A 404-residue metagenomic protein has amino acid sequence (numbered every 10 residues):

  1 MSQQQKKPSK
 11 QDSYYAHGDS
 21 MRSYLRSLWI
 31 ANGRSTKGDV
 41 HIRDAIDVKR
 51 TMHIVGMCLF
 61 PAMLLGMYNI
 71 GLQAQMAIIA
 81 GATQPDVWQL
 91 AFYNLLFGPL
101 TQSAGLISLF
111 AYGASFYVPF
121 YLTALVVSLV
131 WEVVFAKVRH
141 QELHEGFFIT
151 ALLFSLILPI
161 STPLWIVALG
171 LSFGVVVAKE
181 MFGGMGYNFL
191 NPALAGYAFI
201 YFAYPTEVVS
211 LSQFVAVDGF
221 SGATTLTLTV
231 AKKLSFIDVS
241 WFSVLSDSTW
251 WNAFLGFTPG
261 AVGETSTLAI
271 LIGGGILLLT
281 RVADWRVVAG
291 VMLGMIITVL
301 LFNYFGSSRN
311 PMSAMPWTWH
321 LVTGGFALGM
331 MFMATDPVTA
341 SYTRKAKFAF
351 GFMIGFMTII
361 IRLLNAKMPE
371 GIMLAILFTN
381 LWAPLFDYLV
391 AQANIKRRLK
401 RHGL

Functional and structural regions predicted by a protein language model:
S2-Y117, Y121: N-terminal signal-anchor module of multipass membrane proteins
H53-M63, V118-V127, L169-G170, G263-L277: Hydrophobic alpha-helical transmembrane segments
F110-A124, S161-G170, A253-T267, S313-F326: Structural signature of hydrophobic alpha-helical transmembrane segments
F120-V134, A151, L171-K179: Central hydrophobic cores of alpha-helical transmembrane segments in multi-pass inner-membrane proteins across all
T150-I160, L271-L277, L328-A334: Generic transmembrane alpha-helix motif of multi-pass integral membrane proteins
A168, F189-A193, T318-G324, K347 (+1 more regions): Loop-to-transmembrane alpha-helix initiation sites
G183-L271: Long hydrophobic alpha-helical segments that form multi-pass transmembrane helix bundles in integral membrane proteins
V288-R344: A beta-strand-loop signature enriched in Asp, Gly, Thr, and Trp that corresponds to the sialidase/neuraminidase Asp-box
